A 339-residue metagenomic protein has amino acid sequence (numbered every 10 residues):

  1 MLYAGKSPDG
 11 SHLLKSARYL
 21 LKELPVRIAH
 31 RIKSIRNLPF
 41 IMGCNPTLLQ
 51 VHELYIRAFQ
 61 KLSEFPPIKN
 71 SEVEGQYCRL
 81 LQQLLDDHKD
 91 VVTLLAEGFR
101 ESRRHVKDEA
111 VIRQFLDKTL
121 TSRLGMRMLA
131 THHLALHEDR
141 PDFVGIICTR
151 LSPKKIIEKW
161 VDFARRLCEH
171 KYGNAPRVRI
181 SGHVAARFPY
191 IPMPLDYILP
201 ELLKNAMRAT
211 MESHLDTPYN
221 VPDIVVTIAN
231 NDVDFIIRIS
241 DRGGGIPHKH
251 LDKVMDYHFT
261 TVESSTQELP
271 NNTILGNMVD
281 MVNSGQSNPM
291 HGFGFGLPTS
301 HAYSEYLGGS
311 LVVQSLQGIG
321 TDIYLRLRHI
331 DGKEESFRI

Functional and structural regions predicted by a protein language model:
M1-R177, F188, P192-D196: Signal-transmission coiled-coils
N174, R187, I191, K204-R242 (+3 more regions): ATP-lid-like helix-loop hinge signature
D234, G245, G294, Q317-Y324 (+1 more regions): Glycine-rich nucleotide-binding loop
S240-G245, F259, H329: Glycine-rich acidic phosphate-binding loop
H248-M255, T266-Q267: Short adenine-binding "F-helix/F-box" segment of the Bergerat
D280-G292, Q314-G320, R328: A short beta-strand-to-loop micro-motif at the C-terminal edge of the catalytic HATPase_c
G296, S300: Short alpha-helical Gxxx[C/S/T] motif in the catalytic ATP-binding
